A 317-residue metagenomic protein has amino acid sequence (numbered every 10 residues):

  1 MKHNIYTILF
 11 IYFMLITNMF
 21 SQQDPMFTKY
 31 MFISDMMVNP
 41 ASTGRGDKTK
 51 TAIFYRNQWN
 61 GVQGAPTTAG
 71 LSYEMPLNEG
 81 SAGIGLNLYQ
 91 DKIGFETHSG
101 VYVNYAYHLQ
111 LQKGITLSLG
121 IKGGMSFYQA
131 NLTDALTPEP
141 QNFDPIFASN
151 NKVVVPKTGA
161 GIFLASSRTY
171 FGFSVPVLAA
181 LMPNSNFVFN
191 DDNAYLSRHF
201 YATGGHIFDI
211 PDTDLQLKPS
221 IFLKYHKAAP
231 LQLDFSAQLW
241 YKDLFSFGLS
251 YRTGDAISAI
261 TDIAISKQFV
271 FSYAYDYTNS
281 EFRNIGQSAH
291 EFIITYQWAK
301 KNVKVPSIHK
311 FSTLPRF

Functional and structural regions predicted by a protein language model:
M1-P25, A237, R316-F317: Bacterial Sec-dependent N-terminal signal peptides
Q22-F317: Subset of outer-membrane beta-barrel
